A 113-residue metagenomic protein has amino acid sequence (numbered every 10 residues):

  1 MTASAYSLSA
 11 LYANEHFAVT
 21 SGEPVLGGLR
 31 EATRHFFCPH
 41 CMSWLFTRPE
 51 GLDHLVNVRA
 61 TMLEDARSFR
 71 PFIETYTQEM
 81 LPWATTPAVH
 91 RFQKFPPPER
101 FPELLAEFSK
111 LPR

Functional and structural regions predicted by a protein language model:
M1-R113: A short Gly-Trp-Pro
